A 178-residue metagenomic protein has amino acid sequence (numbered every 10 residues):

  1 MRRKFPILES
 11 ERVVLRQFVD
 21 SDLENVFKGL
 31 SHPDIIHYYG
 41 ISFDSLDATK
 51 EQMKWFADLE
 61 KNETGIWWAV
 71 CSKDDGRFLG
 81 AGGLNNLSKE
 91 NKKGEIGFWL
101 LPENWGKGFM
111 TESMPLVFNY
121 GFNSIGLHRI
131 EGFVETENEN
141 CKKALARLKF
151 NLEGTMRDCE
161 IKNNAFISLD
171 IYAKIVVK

Functional and structural regions predicted by a protein language model:
M1-P33, W67, C71-K178: Acyl-donor (CoA/ACP) binding surface of acyl/acetyltransferases
E11, A48, E60-K61, K92: Intrinsically disordered, low-complexity regions enriched in Ser/Pro/Gly/Gln/His and often acidic
D34-W55, I66: Conserved GNAT-fold acetyl-CoA-binding loop/helix
W55-L59, Y120: A generic secondary-structure signal
D58-T64, F150: Short loop/turn motifs at secondary-structure junctions and domain boundaries
